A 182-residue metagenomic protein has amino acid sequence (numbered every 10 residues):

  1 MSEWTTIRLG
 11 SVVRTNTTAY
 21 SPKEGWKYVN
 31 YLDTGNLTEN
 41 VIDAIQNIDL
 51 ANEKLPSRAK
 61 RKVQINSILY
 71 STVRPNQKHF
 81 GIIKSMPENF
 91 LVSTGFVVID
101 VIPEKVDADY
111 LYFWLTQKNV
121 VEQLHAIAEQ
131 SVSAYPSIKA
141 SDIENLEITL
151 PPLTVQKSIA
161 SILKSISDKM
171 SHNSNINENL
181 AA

Functional and structural regions predicted by a protein language model:
M1-S21, N145-A182: Non-catalytic DNA-recognition/assembly elements of restriction-modification systems
T6-P22, L32-I68: Sequence-specific dsDNA recognition surfaces
N52, V98-D100, I159-A160: Short histidine-centered catalytic/ligand-binding loop motif
R58-R61, I65-V120: A short beta-sheet element
N76, F90-G95, Q130-A160: A short glycine-rich beta-alpha junction/loop motif
D107-D142: Short, positively charged
